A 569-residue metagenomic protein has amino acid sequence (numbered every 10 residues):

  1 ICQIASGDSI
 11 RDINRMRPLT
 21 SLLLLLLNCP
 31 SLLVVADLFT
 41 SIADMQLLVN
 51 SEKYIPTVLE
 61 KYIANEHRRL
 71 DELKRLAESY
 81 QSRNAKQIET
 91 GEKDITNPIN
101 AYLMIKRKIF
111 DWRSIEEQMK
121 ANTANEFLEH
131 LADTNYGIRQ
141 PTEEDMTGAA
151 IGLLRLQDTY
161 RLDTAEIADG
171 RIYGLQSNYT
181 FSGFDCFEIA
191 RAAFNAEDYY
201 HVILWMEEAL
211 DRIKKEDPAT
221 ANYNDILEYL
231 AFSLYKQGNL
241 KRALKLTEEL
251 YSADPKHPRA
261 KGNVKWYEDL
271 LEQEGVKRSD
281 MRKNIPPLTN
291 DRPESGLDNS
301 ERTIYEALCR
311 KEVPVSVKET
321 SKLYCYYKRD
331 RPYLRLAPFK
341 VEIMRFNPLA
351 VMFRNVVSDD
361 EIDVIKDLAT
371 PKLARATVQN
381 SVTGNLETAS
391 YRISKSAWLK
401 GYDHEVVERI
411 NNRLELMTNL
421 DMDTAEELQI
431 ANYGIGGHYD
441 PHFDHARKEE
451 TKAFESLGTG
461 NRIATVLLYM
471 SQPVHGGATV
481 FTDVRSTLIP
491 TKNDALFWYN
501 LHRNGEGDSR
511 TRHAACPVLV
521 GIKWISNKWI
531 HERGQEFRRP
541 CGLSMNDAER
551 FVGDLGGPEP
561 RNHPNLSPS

Functional and structural regions predicted by a protein language model:
D12, R17-A495, L501-S569: Fe(II)/2-oxoglutarate oxygenase catalytic core
